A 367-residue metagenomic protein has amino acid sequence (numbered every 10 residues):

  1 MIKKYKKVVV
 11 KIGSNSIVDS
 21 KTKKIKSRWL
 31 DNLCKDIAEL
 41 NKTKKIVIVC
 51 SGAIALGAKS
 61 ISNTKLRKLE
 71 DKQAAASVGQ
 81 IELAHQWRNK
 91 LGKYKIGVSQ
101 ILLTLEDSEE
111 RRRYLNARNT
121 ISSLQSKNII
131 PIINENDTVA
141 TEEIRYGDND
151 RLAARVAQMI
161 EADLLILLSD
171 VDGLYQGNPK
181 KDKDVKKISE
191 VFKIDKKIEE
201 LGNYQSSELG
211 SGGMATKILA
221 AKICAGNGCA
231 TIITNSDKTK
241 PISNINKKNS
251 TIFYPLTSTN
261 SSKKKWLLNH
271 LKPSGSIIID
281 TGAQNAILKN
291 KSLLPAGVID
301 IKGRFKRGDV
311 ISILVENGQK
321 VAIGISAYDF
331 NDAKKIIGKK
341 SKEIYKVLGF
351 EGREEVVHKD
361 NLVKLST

Functional and structural regions predicted by a protein language model:
M1-G97, I101-T367: C-terminal catalytic "cap/lid" subdomain
